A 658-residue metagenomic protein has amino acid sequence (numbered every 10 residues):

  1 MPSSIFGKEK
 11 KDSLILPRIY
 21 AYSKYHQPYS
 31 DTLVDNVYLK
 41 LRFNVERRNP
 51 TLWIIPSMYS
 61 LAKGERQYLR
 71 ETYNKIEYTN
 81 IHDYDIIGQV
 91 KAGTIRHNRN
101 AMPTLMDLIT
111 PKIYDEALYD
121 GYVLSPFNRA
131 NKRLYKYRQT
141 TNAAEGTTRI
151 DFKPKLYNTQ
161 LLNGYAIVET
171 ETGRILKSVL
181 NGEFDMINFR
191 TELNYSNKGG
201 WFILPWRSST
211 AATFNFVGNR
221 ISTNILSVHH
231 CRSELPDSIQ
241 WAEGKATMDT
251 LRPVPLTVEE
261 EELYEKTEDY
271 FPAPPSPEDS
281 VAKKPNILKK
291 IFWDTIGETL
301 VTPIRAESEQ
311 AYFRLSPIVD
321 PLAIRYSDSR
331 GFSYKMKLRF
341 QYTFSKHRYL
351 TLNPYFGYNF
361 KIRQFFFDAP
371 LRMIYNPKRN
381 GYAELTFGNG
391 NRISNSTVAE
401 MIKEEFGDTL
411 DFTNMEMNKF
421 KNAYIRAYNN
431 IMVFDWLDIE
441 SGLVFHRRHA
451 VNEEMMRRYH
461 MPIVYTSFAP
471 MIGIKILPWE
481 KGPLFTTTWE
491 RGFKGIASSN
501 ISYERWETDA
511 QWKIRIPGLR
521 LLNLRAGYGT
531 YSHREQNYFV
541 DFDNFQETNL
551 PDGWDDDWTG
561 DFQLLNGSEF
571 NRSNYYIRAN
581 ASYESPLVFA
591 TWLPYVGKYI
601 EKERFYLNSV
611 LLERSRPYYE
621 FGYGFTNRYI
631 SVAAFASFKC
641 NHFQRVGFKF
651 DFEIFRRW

Functional and structural regions predicted by a protein language model:
P2-T147, K155, T159-L161, V217 (+10 more regions): Structured extracytoplasmic
F152, I175-G182, T210, F313-Y326 (+11 more regions): Transmembrane beta-strand segments that form the barrel wall of outer-membrane beta-barrel proteins
I187, R330-Y334, R363-F367, K421-I425 (+7 more regions): Residues that define the transmembrane beta-barrel architecture of outer-membrane proteins
E192, N219-R220, F366-A369, S396-I402 (+5 more regions): Outer-membrane beta-barrel translocator domains and adjoining extracellular loop/strand segments of Gram-negative
D328-R330, F340, F412-H446, W479 (+2 more regions): Outer-membrane beta-barrel transmembrane strands
Y334-F340, A369-M373, I425-I431, I472-I476 (+7 more regions): Residues on the lipid-exposed face of transmembrane beta-strands in outer-membrane beta-barrel proteins
F344-T351, K378-A383, D435-S441, R448-V451 (+6 more regions): Repeated loop/turn-to-beta-strand initiation elements of outer-membrane beta-barrel proteins
Y382-E400, L410-M417, T486-F589: C-terminal outer-membrane beta-barrel translocator/porin domains of Gram-negative envelope proteins and their
